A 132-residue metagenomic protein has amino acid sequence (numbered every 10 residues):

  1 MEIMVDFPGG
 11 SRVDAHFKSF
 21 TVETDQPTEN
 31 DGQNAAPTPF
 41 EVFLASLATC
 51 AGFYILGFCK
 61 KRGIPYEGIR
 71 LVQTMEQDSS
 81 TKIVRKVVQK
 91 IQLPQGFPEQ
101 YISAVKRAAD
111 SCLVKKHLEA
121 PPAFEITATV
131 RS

Functional and structural regions predicted by a protein language model:
M1-A45, I55-S132: Extended beta-strand/beta-hairpin segments
C50-A51: Alpha-helical metal-binding/catalytic segments enriched in His/Glu/Asp
